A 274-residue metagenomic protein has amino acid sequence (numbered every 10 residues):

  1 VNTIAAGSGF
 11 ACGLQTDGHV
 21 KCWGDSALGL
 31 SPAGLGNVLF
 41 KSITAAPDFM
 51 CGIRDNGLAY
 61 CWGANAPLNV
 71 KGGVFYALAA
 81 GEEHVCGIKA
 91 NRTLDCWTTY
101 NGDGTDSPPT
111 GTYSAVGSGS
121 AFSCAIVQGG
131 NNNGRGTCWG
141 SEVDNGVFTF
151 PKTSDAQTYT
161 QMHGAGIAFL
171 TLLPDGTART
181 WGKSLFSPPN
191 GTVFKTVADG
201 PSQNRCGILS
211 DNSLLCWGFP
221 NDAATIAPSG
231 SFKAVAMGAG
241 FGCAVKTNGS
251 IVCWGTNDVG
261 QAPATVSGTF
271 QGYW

Functional and structural regions predicted by a protein language model:
N2-A6, A11-Q15, H19-W23, T44 (+12 more regions): A detector of tandem-repeat and repeat-rich interaction/domain scaffolds
F10-G13, C22, F49-G52, C61 (+10 more regions): Conserved core positions of repeat-based scaffolds
L14, W23-G36, W62-G73, W97-T110 (+5 more regions): Short glycine/serine- and acidic-residue-enriched loop/turn motifs that recur at repeat junctions
G129-G134: Short, solvent-exposed loop/turn segments that connect beta-strands within catalytic domains and beta-strand-rich
